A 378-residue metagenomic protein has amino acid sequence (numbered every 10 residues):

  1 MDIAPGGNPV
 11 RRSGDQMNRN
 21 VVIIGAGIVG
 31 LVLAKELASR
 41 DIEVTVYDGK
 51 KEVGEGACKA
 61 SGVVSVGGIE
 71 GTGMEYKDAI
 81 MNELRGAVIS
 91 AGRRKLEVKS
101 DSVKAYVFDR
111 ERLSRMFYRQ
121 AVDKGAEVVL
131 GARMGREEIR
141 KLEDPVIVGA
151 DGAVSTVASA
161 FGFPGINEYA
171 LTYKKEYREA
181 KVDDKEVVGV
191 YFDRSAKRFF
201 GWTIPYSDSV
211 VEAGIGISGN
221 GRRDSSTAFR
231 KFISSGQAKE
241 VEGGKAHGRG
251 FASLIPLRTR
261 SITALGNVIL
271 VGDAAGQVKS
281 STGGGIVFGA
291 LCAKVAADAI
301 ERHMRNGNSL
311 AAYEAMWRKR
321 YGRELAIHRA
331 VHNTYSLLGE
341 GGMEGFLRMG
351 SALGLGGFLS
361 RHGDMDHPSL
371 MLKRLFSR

Functional and structural regions predicted by a protein language model:
M1-Q16: N-terminal amphipathic/basic-hydrophobic helices that include classical n-h-c signal peptides and signal-anchor
R19-T45: N-terminal Rossmann-like FAD-binding beta1-loop-alpha1 element of flavoenzymes
A26, E36, R115-M116, Q120-E242: Predominantly flavin-linked oxidoreductase catalytic cores and closely associated redox partners
V29, E52, V154: Conserved Rossmann-like nucleotide-cofactor binding loop
A38-C58: Glycine-rich FAD pyrophosphate-binding loop
V63-M116: A conserved beta-strand/loop capping segment in the N-terminal third of enzymes that catalyze redox or closely related
G221-I300, M304-R305: FAD/FMN-dependent oxidoreductases across multiple families
D298-R378: C-terminal helical "tail/cap" subdomain of flavin- and related membrane-associated enzymes
